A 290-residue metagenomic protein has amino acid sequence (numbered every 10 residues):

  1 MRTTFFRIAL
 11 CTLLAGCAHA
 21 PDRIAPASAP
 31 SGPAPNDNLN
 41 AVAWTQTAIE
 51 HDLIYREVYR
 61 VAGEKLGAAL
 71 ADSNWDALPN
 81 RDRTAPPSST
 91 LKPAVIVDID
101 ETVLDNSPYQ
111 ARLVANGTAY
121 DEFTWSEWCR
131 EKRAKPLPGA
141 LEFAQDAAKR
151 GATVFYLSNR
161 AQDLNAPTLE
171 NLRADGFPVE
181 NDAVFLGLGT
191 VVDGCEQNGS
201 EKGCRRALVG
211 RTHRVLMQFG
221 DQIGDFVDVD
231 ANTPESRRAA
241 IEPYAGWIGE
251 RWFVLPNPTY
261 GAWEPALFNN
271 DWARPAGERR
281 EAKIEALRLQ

Functional and structural regions predicted by a protein language model:
M1-R7: Positively charged n-region of N-terminal signal peptides that target proteins for export
R7-G16: Bacterial N-terminal signal peptides
C17-V97, N269-Q290: Non-catalytic pre-domain segments flanking phosphatase-related domains
D22-I24, N165-Q290: C-terminal cap/substrate-recognition subdomain and adjoining C-terminal extension of metal-dependent phosphatase-like
A43-L53, S126-R133, F155-R160, V192-E196: Second-shell loop/turn segments in exported
E57, V61, E127, K135 (+6 more regions): Extracytoplasmic/secreted proteins, especially bacterial periplasmic and envelope-associated proteins
K92-A94, V103-P138, E142-Q145, K149: Active-site neighborhood of HAD-like aspartate-dependent phosphohydrolases
E101, A140-L172, V184-G187, I223: Substrate-recognition element of Asp-dependent hydrolases with the DxDx(T/V) motif
